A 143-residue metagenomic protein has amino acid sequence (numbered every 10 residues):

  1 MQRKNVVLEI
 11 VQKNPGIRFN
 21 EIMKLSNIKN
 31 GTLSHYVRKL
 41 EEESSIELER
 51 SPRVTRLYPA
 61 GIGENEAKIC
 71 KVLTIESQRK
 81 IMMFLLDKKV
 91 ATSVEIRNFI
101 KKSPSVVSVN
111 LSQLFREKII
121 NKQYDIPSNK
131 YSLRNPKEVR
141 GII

Functional and structural regions predicted by a protein language model:
M1-K4, R18, E49-E76, Y124-I143: Short, cationic-aromatic polyanion-contact patches
M1-Y36, E41: Eukaryotic partner-binding/assembly regions in large regulatory complexes
Q2-I17, L73-V90: Short amphipathic alpha-helical interface segments
G16-L25, V90-I100: Short acidic, hydrophobic short linear motifs in intrinsically disordered regions
E21, N27, S44-E47, K80 (+1 more regions): Polar/charged low-complexity regions in secreted precursors and cytosolic/nuclear IDRs
I28-K39, K101-F115: Short amphipathic alpha-helical interaction segments
E41-S51, F115-D125: A short, conserved structural fragment
